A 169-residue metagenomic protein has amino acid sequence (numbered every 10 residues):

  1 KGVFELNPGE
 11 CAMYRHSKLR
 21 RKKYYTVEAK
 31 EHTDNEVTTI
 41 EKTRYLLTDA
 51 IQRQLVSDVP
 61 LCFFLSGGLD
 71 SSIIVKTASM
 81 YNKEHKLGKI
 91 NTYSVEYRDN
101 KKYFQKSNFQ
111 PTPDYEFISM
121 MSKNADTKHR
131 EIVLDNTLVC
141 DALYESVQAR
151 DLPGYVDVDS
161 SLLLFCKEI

Functional and structural regions predicted by a protein language model:
K1-D34: N-terminal segments that mediate ammonia production and transfer in glutamine-dependent amidotransferase systems
E28-I169: ATP-dependent adenylate-handling active sites, centered on carboxylate activation for C-N bond formation
